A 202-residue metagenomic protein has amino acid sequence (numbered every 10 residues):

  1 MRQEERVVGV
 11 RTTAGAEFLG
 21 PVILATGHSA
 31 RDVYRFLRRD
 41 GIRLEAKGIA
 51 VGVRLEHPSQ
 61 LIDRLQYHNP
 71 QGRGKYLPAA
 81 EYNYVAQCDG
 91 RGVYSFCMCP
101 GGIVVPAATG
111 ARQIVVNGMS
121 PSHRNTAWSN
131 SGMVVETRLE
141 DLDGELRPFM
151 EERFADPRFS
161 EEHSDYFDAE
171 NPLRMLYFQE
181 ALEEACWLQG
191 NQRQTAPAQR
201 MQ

Functional and structural regions predicted by a protein language model:
M1-Q202: Residues forming the flavin
